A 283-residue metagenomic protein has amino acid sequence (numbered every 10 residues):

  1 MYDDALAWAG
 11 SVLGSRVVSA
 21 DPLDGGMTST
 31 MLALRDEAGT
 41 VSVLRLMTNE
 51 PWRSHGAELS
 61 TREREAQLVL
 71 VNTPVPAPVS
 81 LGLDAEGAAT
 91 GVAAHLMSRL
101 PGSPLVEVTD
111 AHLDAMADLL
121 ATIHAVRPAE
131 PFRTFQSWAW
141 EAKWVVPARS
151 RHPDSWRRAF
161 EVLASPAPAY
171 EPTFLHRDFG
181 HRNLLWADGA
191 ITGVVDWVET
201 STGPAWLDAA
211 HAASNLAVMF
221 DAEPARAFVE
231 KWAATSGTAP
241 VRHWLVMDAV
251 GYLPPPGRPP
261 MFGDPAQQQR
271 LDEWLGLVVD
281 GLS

Functional and structural regions predicted by a protein language model:
M1-S19: Juxta-kinase regulatory segment immediately upstream of eukaryotic protein kinase catalytic domains
D24-G25, S29-R35, S42-L44, S80 (+1 more regions): Active-site acidic catalytic loop and adjacent metal/ATP-binding pocket of ATP-dependent phosphoryl transfer enzymes
A33-L59: ATP-binding glycine-rich loop module of kinase domains
T48-E50, E86, A94-E107, V145 (+1 more regions): A glycine-centered beta->alpha junction motif in the catalytic cores of kinase/phosphotransferase enzymes
P51, V69, P104, L184 (+1 more regions): Conserved protein kinase catalytic core
E65-V75: Structural motif at the C-terminus of the N-lobe alphaC helix and the adjacent alphaC-beta4 loop of the Hanks-type
P78-P172, E199-P204: A cross-family kinase active-site recognition segment
T202-P204, H211-S283: Helix-rich C-terminal or lid/interface subdomains of diverse kinases
